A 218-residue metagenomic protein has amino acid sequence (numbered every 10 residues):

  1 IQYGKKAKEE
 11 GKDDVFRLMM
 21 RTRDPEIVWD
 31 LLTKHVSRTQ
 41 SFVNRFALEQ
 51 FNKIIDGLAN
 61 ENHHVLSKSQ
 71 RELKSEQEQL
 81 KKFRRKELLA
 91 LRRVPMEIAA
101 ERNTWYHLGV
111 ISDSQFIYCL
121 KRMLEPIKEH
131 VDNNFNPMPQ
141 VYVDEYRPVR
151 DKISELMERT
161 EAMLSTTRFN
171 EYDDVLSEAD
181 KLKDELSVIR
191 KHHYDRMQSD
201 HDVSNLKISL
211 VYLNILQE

Functional and structural regions predicted by a protein language model:
I1-E218: Cytosolic, long alpha-helical scaffolding segments
